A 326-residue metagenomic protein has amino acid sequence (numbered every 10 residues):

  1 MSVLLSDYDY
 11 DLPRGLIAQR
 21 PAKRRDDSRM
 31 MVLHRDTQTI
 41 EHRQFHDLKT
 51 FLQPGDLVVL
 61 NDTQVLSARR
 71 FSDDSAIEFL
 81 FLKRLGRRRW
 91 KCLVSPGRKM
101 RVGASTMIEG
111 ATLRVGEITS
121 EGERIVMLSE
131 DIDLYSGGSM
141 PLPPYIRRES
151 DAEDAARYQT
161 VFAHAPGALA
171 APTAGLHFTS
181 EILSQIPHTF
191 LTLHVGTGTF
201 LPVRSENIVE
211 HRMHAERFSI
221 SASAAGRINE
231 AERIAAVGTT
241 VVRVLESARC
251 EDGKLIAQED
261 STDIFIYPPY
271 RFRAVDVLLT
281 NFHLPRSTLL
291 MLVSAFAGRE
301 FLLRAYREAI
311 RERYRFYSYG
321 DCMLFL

Functional and structural regions predicted by a protein language model:
M1-L326: Surface-exposed, charge/polar-rich loops and edge strands
